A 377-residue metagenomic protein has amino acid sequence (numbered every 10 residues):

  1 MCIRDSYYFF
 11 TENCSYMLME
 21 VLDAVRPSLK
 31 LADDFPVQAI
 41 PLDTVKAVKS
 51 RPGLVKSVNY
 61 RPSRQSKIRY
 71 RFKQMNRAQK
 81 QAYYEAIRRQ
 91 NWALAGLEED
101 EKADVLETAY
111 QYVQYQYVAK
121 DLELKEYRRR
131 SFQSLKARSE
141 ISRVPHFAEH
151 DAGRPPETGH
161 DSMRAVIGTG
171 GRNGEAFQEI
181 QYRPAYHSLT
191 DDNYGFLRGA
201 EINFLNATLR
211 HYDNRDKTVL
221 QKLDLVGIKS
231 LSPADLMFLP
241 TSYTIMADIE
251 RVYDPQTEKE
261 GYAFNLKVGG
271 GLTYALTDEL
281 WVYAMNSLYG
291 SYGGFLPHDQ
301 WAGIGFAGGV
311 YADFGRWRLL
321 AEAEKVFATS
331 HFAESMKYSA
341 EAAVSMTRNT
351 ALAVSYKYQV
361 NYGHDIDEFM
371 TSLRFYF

Functional and structural regions predicted by a protein language model:
M1-I3: Short, small-residue-biased leader/transition segments that mark boundaries at the very start of proteins
S6-D23: Active-site nucleophilic cysteine motif
T11, S15, K56-G199: Outer-membrane beta-barrel initiation region
M163-A165, N203-L205, L239-A247, L266 (+6 more regions): Transmembrane beta-strands of outer-membrane beta-barrel proteins
T169-E175, Y186-S188, L209-R215, G227-L231 (+7 more regions): Transmembrane beta-strands of outer-membrane beta-barrel pores
I180, L223-L225, L266-G270, F306-G308 (+2 more regions): Membrane-embedded beta-strands of outer-membrane beta-barrel proteins, especially the hydrophobic/small aromatic
Y182, D365-F377: Outer-membrane beta-barrel "beta-signal"
S188-G195, S230-F238, Y274-Y283, A312-A321 (+1 more regions): Repeated loop/turn-to-beta-strand initiation elements of outer-membrane beta-barrel proteins
